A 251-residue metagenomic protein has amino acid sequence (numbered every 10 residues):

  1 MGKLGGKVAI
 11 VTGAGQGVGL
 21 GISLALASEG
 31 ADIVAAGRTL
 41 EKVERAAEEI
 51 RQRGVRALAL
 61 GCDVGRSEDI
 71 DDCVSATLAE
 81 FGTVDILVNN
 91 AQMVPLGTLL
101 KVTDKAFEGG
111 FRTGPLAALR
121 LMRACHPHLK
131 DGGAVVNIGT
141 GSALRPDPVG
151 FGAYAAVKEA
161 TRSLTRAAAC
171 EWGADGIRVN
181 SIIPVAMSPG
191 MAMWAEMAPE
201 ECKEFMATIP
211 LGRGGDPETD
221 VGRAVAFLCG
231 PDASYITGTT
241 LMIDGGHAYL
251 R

Functional and structural regions predicted by a protein language model:
G15-G17: Conserved glycine-rich cofactor-binding loop
V88, G173, R178, I236-G238: Short, small/polar-rich loop/turn modules that mediate ligand/substrate recognition or access, typified
T98-L99, T103-F111, C202-F205: Substrate-binding pocket helix/loop in short-chain dehydrogenase/reductase
P127, C170-A174, S234: Alpha-helical segment proximal to the catalytic Tyr-Lys
V136-A160, T165-A174, A186-M187: Catalytic loop of short-chain dehydrogenase/reductase
R145, A226, T237-R251: Short C-terminal tail/terminal secondary-structure segment of NAD(P)H-dependent dehydrogenase/reductase domains
A174, S181-P210, L250-R251: A glycine/serine/threonine-rich, flexible loop-to-helix segment that serves as the NAD(P) cofactor-binding "lid"
